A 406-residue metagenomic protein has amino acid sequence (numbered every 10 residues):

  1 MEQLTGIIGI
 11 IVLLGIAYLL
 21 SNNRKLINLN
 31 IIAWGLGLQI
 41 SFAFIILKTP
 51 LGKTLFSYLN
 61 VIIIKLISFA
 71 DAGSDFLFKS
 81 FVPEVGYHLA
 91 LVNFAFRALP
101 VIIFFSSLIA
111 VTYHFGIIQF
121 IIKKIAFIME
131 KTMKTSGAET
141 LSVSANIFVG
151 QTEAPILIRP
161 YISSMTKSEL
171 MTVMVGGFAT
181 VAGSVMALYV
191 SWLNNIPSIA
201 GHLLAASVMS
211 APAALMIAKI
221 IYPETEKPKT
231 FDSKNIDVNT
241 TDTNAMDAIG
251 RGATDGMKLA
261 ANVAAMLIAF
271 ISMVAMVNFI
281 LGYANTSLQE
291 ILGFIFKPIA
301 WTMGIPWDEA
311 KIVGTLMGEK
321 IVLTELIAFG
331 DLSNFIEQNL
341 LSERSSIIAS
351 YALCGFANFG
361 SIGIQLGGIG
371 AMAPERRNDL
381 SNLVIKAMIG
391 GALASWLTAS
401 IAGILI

Functional and structural regions predicted by a protein language model:
M1-L55, I199, T240-A265: Hydrophobic transmembrane alpha-helices of multi-pass small-molecule transporters
I10-L20, G35-L47, I102-V111, T180-S191 (+5 more regions): Hydrophobic core segments of alpha-helical transmembrane domains in multi-pass membrane transport and ion-translocation
I45-F78, P228-F231, V277-P298, D308-L316 (+1 more regions): Interfacial/capping segments of alpha-helical transmembrane domains
F69-T135: Hydrophobic alpha-helical hairpins/lids featuring a short glycine-rich hinge
K123-L157, P228-A248, Q289-F294, L316 (+1 more regions): Juxtamembrane inter-helical linkers in multi-pass membrane proteins
T132-V190, V313-I401: Alpha-helical membrane segments and immediately flanking helix-loop junctions that form or couple to the substrate/ion
V208-L259: Long, contiguous bundles of hydrophobic transmembrane helices that form the permeation core of multi-pass
T254-N339: Transmembrane helical segments that form the transport core of multi-pass membrane transport proteins
